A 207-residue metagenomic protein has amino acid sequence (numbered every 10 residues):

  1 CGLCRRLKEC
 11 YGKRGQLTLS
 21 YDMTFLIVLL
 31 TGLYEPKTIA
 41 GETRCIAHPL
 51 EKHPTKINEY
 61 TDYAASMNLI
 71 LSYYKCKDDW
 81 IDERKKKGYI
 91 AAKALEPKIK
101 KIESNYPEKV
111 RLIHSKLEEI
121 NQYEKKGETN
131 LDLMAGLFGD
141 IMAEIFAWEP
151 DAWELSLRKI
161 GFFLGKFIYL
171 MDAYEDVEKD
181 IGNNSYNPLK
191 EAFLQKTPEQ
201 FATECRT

Functional and structural regions predicted by a protein language model:
C1-K159, K166, L170-R206: Acidic catalytic motifs of isoprenoid enzymes
